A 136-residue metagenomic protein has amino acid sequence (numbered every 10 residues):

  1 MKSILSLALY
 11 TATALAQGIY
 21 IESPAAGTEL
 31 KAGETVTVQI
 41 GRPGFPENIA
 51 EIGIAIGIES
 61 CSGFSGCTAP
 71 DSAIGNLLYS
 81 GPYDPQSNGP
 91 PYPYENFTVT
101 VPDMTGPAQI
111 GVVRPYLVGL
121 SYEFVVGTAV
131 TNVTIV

Functional and structural regions predicted by a protein language model:
M1-Y20: Fungal secretory targeting signals
L15, N48-I52, M104-G106: Short loop/turn segments at connectors of secondary-structure elements within structured domains
L15-Q39: N-terminal edge beta-strand
G18, E51-A55, V130: Exposed beta-strand and adjacent loop surfaces of beta-rich binding modules that mediate intermolecular recognition
G27, S80-N88, V99-T100: Beta-strand-rich interaction surfaces with strong enrichment in secreted/lumenal proteins
T35, P43-Q86, V113: Contiguous segments within soluble domain cores/interaction surfaces
P93-T131: Internal, hydrophobic beta-strand segments that form the core of beta-sheet-rich folds
V133-I135: Interdomain boundary/hinge segments at the C-termini of tandem beta-sandwich modules
